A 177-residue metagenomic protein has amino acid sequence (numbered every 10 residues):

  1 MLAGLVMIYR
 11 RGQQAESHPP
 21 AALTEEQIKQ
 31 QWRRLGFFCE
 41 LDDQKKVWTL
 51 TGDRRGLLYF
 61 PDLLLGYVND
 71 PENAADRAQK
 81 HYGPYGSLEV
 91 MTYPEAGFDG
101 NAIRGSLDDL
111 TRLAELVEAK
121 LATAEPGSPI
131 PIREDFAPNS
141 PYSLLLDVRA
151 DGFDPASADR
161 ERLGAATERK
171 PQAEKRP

Functional and structural regions predicted by a protein language model:
L2-P177: Positively charged, low-complexity terminal tracts and the immediately adjacent first secondary-structure elements
